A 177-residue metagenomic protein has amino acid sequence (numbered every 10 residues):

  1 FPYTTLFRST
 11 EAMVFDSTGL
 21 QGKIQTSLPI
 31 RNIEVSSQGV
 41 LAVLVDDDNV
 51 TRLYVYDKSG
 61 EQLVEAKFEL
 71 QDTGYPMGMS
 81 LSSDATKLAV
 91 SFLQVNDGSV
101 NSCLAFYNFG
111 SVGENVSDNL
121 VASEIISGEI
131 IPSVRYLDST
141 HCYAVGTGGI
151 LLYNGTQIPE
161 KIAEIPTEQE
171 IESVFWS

Functional and structural regions predicted by a protein language model:
F1, L28-S37, D72-S80, I125-L137 (+1 more regions): Repeated scaffold domains used in trafficking and secretory/extracellular systems, primarily beta-propellers
Y3-L6: Short, small-residue-biased leader/transition segments that mark boundaries at the very start of proteins
S9-V14, N49-V55, N96-N108, G148-N154: Structural motif
D16-G19, D57-E61, F109-V112, N154-I158: Short loop/turn segments that connect beta-strands within beta-propeller blades
S17-V40, L44, T51, E61-G78: Asp-box/WD-like beta-propeller blade repeats and closely related beta-sheet repeat scaffolds
T18-Q25, Q62-E69, N115-I125, P159-I165: A short beta-strand motif characteristic of beta-propeller blades
Q38-V40, D84-T86, D138-H141: Short coil/turn segments that connect the beta-strands within blades of beta-propeller domains
V43-V45, V90-S91, A144-G146: Residue-level marker for isolated small/hydroxyl-bearing positions within beta-strands of beta-sheet-rich domains
